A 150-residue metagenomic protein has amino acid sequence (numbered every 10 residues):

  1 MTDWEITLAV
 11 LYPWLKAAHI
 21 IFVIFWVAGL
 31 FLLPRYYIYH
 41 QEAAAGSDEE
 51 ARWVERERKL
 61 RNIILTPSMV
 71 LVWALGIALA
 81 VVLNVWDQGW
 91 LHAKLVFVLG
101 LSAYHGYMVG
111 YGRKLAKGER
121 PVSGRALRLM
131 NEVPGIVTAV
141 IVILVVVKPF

Functional and structural regions predicted by a protein language model:
M1-F150: Polytopic transmembrane helical bundles with strong interfacial aromatic enrichment
